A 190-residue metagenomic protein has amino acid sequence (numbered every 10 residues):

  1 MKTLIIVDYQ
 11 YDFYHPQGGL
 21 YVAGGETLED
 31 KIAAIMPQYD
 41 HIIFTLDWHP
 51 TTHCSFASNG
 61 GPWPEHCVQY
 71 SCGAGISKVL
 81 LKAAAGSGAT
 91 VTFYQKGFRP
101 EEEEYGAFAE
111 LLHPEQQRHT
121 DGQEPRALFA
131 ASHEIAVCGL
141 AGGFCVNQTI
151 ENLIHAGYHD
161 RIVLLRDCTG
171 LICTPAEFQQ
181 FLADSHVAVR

Functional and structural regions predicted by a protein language model:
K2-I5, Q10-Y14, G24-Y39, P50-T52 (+2 more regions): Active-site-adjacent betaalpha module
P16-G18: Conserved ATPase-coupling elements of RecA-like P-loop NTPase cores
Y21: Glycine-rich beta-alpha-beta "Rossmann" dinucleotide-binding loop(s) and their flanking helix/strand
D47: Non-transmembrane functional regions of envelope-associated proteins
G60: Acidic, glycine-rich flexible loop segments
